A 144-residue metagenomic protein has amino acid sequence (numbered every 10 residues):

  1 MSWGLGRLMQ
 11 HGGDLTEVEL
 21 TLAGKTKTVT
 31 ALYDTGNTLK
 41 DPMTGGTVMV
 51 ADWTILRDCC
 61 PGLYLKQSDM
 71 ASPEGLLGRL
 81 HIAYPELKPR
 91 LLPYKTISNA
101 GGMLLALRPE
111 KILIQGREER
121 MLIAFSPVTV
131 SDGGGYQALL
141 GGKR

Functional and structural regions predicted by a protein language model:
M1-P42, T47-V50, R57, D69: Canonical alpha-helical transmembrane segment with a positive-inside/aromatic-interface signature
V18-T21, K25-T35, S68-R144: Aspartyl protease catalytic core from the pepsin/retropepsin fold
P42, D52-W53, C59, I97-A100 (+1 more regions): Surface-exposed loop/turn and secondary-structure junction residues enriched for glycine/proline
M43-T47, G62-L65, G134-G141: Surface-exposed beta-strand edges and their flanking turn/coil or helix-capping segments
V50-L76: Long, charge-rich C-terminal accessory regions
